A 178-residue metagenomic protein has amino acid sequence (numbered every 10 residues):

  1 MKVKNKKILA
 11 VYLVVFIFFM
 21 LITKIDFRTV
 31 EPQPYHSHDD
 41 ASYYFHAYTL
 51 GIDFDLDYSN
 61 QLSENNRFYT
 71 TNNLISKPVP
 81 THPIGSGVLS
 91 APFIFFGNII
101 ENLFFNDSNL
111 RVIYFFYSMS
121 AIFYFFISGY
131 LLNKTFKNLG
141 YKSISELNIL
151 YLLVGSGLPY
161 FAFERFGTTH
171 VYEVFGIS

Functional and structural regions predicted by a protein language model:
M1-R28, Y35, Y117, I127 (+2 more regions): Start-transfer (signal-anchor) and selected internal transmembrane alpha helices of multi-pass inner/ER membrane
F19-V30, G157-R165: Transmembrane-helix signature of polytopic, lipid-linked glycan biosynthesis machinery
L21, P92, F96, I100 (+3 more regions): Hydrophobic membrane-targeting alpha-helices
F27-H36, D40, Y44, I52-M119: Interfacial juxtamembrane loops and adjacent helix segments that form the catalytic/substrate-binding surfaces
H82, F93, V112-F123, Y151 (+1 more regions): Membrane-embedded glycan-lipid processing machinery
N102-R111, I127-S156, F175: Transmembrane-helix signature of polytopic, membrane-embedded enzymes that assemble or transfer cell-envelope glycans
Y172-S178: Specific aromatic-rich, kink-prone transmembrane helix
